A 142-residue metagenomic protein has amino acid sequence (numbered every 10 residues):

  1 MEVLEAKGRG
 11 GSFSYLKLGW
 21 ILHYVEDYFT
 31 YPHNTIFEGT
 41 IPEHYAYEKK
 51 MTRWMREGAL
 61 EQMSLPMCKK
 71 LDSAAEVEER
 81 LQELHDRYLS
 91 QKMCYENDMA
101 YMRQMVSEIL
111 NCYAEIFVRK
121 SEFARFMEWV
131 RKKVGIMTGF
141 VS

Functional and structural regions predicted by a protein language model:
M1-S142: N-terminal leader/auxiliary helical segments
